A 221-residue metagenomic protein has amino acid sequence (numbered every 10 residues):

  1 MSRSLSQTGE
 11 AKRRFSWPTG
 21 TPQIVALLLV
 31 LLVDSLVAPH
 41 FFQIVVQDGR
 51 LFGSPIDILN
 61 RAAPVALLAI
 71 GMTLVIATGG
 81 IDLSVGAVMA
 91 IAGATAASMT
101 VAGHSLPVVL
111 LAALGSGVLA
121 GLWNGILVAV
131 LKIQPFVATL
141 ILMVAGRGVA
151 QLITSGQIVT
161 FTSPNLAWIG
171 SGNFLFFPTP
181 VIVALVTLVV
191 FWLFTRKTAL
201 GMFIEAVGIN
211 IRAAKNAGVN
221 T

Functional and structural regions predicted by a protein language model:
M1-L67, G103-V108: Membrane-interfacial amphipathic/re-entrant helices at transmembrane-helix boundaries
G20-V25, I58, A66, A87-V88 (+3 more regions): Hydrophobic alpha-helical transmembrane segments
I24-L36, L67-G71, L111-W123, V149 (+1 more regions): Generic alpha-helical transmembrane segments of integral inner-membrane proteins, especially permease/transport modules
L31-S35, H40, R50-A102, I126-I133: Single transmembrane alpha-helix segments in multi-pass membrane proteins
V45-D48, L131, P135-T198, N220: Transmembrane helix-bundle core of multi-pass membrane transporters and related energy-transducing complexes
H104-M143: Alpha-helical transmembrane segments within multi-pass membrane transporters and channels
